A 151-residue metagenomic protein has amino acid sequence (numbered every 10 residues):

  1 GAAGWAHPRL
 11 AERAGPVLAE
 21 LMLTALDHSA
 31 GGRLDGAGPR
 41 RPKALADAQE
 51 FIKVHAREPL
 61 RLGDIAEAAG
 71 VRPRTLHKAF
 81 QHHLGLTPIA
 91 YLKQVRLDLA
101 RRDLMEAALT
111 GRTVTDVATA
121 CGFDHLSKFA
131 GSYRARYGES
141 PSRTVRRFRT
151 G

Functional and structural regions predicted by a protein language model:
G1-R57, R61-P73, H82-T87, R102-S127 (+2 more regions): Alpha-helical bundle regulatory/interaction domains
A44-L45, L92-L97: Generic hydrophobic, amphipathic alpha-helix propensity
A79, S132: Residues within the DNA-recognition helix of helix-turn-helix
